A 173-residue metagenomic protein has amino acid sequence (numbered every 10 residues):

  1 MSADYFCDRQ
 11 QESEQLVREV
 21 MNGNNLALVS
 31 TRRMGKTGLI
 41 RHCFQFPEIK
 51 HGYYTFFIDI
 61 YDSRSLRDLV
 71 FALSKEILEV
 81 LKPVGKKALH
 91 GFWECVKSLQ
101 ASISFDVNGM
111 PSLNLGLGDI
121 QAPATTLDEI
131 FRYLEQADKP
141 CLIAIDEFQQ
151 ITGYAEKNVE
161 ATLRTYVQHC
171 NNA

Functional and structural regions predicted by a protein language model:
M1-F6, M110-S112: Conserved adenine-nucleotide phosphate-binding loops and their immediately adjacent elements
A3-V20: Pre-Walker A adenine-sensing motif
Q11-Q15, T126-E129, T162: Well-ordered alpha-helical segments embedded in enzymatic catalytic cores
N25, S30-M34, G38-I143, I151 (+1 more regions): P-loop NTPase nucleotide-binding core
D146: Walker B catalytic carboxylates
T162-A173: Substrate-engagement module of ASCE P-loop NTPases
